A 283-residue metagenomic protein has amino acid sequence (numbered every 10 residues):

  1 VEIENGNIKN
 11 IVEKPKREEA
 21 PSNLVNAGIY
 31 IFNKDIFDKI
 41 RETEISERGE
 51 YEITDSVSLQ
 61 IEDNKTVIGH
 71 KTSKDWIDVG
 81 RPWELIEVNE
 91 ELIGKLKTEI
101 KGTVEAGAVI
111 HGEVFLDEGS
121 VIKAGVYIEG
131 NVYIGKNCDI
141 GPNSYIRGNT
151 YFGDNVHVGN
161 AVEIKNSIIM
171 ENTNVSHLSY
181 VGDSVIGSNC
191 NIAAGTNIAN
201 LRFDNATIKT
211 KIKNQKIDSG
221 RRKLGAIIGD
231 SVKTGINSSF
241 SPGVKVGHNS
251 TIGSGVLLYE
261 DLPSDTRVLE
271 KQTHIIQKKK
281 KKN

Functional and structural regions predicted by a protein language model:
V1-N7: Basic phosphate/pyrophosphate-binding loop/patch that engages nucleotide-derived ligands
I3, K71-T72, I169: Generic beta-strand structural signal
N7-I93: Catalytic-core segments of class I nucleotidyltransferases/pyrophosphorylases that form NMP-activated intermediates
L59-G148: Extended, small-residue-rich solenoid/repeat segments and analogous flexible loops that form exposed scaffolds
E118, G135-K136, D154, K165 (+2 more regions): The repeat-register position in solenoid repeat domains
G153-G159: Surface-exposed extracellular loop regions of Gram-negative outer-membrane beta-barrel proteins
G159-N283: Glycine-rich hexapeptide-repeat left-handed beta-helix
